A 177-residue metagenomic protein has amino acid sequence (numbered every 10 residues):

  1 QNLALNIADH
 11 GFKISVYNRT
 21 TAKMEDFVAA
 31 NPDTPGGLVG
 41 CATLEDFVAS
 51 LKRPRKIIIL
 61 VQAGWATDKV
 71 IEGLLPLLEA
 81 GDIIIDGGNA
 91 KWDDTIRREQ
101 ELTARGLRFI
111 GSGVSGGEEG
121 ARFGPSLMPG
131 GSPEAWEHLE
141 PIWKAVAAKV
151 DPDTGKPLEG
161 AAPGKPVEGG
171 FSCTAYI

Functional and structural regions predicted by a protein language model:
Q1-R55, L78-G81, E118-A121: NAD(P)+-binding Rossmann beta1-loop-alpha1 motif at the extreme N-terminus of oxidoreductases
A8, E25-P32, L75, I96-T103 (+1 more regions): Class I S-adenosyl-L-methionine
Y17, L60, P129: Active-site-adjacent beta-strand anchor residues
T43-I110: Rossmann-fold NAD(P) dinucleotide-binding segment
D68-V70, K91-I177: Rossmann-fold dinucleotide-binding core
